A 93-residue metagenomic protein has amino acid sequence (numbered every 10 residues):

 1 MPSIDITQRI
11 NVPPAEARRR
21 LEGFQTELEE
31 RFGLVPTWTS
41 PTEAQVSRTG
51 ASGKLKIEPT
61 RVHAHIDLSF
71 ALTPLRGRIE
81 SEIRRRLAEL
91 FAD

Functional and structural regions predicted by a protein language model:
M1-E30: Terminal, regulation- and interaction-focused segments at domain boundaries
P2, I6-Q8, T42-A44, T49-L55 (+1 more regions): One face of beta-strands
A15, L55, T73-L75: Intrinsically disordered, low-complexity acidic/polar segments
G23, E27-G53: Ser/Thr-rich, low-complexity intrinsically disordered terminal regions
R61-D93: C-terminal structural segments of small proteins and small subunits
